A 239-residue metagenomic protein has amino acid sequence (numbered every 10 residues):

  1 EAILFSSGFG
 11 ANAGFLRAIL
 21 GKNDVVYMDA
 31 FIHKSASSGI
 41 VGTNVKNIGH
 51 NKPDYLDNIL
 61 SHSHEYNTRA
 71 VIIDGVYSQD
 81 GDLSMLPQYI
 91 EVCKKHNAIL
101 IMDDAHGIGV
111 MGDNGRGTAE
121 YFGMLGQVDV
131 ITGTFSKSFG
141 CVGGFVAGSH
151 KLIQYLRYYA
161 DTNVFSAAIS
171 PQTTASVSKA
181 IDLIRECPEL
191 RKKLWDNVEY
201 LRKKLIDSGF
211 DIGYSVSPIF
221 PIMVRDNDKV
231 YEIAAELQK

Functional and structural regions predicted by a protein language model:
E1-G14: Short loop-beta-helix segment that forms the pyridoxal 5′-phosphate
F15-K34: Conserved PLP-anchoring active-site segment centered on the Schiff-base-forming lysine
H50-M102: Active-site phosphate-binding strand-loop segment of PLP-dependent enzymes
E120-Y155: Active-site PLP attachment segment
V142-G143, Y159-I169: A short glycine-threonine-serine/GTX helix/turn-capping micro-motif
A168-C187, K193, N197, I206: Structural motif of enzymes handling amino- and sulfur-group chemistry
K192-L201, I206-Q238: Conserved PLP-binding catalytic core of the aspartate aminotransferase-like
